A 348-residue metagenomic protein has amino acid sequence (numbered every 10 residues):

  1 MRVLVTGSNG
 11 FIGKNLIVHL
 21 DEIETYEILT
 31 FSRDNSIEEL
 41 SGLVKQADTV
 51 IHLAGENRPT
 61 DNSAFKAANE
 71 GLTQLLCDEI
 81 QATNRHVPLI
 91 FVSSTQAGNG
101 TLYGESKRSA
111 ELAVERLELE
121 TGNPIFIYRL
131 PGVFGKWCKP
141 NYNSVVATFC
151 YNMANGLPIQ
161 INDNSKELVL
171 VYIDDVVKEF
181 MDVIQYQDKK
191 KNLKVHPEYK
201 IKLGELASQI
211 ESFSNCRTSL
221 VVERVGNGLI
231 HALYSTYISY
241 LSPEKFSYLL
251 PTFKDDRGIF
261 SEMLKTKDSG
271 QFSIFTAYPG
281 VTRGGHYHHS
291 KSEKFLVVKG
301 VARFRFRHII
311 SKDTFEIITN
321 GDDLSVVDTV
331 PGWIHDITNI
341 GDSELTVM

Functional and structural regions predicted by a protein language model:
V3-D21: N-terminal Rossmann NAD(P)H-binding glycine-rich loop of SDR-like oxidoreductase domains
D34-L75, E79-T83, Q96-G100: NAD(P)H-binding glycine-rich loop region in Rossmannoid oxidoreductase-like domains and their noncatalytic homologs
Q74-L112, E118-T121, F126-Y128: Conserved Rossmann-fold NAD(P)-dependent oxidoreductase catalytic core, especially the SDR/UDP-sugar
L112-K139, Y151, L157-D163: Conserved beta-loop-beta element that borders a ligand/cofactor-binding pocket
P140-T148, D163-Q185, K202-S208: Substrate-positioning beta->alpha
D182-T252: Mid/C-terminal beta-alpha module of Rossmann-like enzyme folds, strongest in SDR-family dehydrogenases/epimerases
E244-G285, K291: A short glycine-rich, His/Asp/Glu-containing loop-to-beta-strand
I309-P331: Short acidic-glycine-tyrosine-enriched beta hairpin
